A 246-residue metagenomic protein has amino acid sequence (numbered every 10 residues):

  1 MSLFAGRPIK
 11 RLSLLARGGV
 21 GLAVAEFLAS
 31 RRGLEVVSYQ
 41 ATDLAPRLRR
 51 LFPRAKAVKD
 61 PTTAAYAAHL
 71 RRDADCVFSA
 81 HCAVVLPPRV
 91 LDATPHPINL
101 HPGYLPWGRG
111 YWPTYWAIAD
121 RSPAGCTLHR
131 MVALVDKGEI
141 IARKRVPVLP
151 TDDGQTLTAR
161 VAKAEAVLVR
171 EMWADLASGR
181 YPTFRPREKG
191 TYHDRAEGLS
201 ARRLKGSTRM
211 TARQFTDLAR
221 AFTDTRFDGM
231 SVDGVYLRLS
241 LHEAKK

Functional and structural regions predicted by a protein language model:
M1-K246: One-carbon transfer enzymes
